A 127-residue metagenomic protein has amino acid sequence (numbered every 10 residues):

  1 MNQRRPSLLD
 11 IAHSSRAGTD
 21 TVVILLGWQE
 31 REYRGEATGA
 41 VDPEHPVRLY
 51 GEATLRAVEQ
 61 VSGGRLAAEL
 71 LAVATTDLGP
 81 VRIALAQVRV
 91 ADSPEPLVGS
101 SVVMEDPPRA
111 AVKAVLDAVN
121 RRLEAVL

Functional and structural regions predicted by a protein language model:
M1, S7, I11-A12, R65-V73 (+1 more regions): Contiguous domain-boundary segments centered on the initiation and propagation of an alpha-helix
M1-E52, L127: Basic/polar, acidic-poor N-terminal "presequence/leader" segments that form or can form short amphipathic helices
S14, E44, T76, V103-P108: Tandem-repeat/low-complexity and Cys-motif detector
D20-W28, R34, T76-S101: Positively charged, aromatic-enriched nucleic acid-contacting surfaces
Y33-E44, A67, A72, L97 (+1 more regions): Alpha-helical rod/repeat scaffolding segments in eukaryotic adaptors/tethers and long-chain four-helix cytokines
Y50-S62, V115: Active-site helix/loop of acyl-thioester processing domains in fatty-acid/polyketide metabolism, spanning hotdog-fold
V58-A68, S93: Short secondary-structure junctions
A91-L127: Mixed-charge, glycine-accented linear interaction segment located at domain edges/termini
